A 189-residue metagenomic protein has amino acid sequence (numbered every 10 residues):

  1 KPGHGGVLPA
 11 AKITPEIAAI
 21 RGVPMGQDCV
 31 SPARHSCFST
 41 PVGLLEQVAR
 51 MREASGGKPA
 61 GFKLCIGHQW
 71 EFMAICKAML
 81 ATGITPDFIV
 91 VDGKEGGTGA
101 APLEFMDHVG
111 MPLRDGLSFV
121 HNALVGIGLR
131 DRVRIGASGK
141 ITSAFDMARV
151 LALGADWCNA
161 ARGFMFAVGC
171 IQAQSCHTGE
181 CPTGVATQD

Functional and structural regions predicted by a protein language model:
K1-G26: Flexible glycine-/small-residue-enriched beta->alpha junction loops that bind anionic phosphate/pyrophosphate groups
G26-R34: Short glycine/proline- and acidic residue-enriched helix-loop micro-motifs that form flexible lids or anion-recognition
H35-D189: Glycine-rich phosphate/ribose-binding loops and adjacent secondary-structure elements that form binding surfaces
